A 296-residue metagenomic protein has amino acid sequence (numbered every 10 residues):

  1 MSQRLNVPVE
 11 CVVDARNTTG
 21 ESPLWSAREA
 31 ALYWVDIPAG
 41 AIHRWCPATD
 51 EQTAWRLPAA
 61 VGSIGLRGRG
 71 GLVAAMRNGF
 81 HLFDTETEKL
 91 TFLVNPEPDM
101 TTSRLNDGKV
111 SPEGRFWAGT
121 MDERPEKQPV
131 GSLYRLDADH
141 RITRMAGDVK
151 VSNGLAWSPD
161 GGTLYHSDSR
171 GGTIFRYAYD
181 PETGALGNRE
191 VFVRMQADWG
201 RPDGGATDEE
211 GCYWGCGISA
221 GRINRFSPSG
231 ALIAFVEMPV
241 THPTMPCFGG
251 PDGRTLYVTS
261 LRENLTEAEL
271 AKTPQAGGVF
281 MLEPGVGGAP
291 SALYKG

Functional and structural regions predicted by a protein language model:
P8-D14, D50-R56, T91-P98, H140-G147 (+2 more regions): A short beta-strand motif characteristic of beta-propeller blades
A15-E29, L57-V73, D99-R115, M145-T163 (+2 more regions): Beta-rich, blade/repeat-based domains predominating in secreted/periplasmic proteins but also intracellular
S26-A27, L32-I37, V73-N78, F116-K127 (+3 more regions): Conserved beta-strand positions in repeat-built beta-propeller and related beta-rich domains
A41-H43, G79-H81, G131-Y134, T173-F175 (+2 more regions): A short loop-to-beta-strand structural motif that recurs across blades of beta-propeller domains
K89-G147: Hydrophobic alpha-helical segments and helix pairs
T173, Y177, R194-A231: Loop/turn-rich, solvent-exposed surfaces of beta-rich toroidal or solenoidal domains
Y177-A185, P284-A289: Short loop/turn segments immediately following beta-strands, especially the blade-tip and inter-blade linker loops
F248-G296: Blade-level signature of beta-propeller repeat domains, shared across WD40, Kelch, NHL, RCC1 and BNR/Asp-box propellers
